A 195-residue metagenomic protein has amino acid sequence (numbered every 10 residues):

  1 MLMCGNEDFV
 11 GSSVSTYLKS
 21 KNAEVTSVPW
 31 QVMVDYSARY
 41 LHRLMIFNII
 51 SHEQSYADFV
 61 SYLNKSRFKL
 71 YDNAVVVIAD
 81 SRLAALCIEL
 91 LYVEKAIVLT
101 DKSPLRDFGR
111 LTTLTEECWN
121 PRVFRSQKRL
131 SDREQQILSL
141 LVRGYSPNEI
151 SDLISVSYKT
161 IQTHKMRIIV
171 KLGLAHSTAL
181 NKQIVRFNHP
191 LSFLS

Functional and structural regions predicted by a protein language model:
M1-P121: N-terminal regulatory/sensing modules of transcriptional regulators
K102, G144, K171-A175: Residues at alpha-helix boundaries and the short loops/turns that link adjacent helices
L111, H164-R167: Residues within the DNA-recognition helix of helix-turn-helix
R122-S126, S192-S195: Short, flexible cytosolic linker that couples an ABC transmembrane/permease module to its adjacent nucleotide-binding
V123-T163: Helix-turn-helix DNA-binding segment
N148, M166, T178: Residues within the helices of the helix-turn-helix
I169-S195: Basic, Lys/Arg-enriched C-terminal extension of HTH/homeodomain DNA-binding domains
